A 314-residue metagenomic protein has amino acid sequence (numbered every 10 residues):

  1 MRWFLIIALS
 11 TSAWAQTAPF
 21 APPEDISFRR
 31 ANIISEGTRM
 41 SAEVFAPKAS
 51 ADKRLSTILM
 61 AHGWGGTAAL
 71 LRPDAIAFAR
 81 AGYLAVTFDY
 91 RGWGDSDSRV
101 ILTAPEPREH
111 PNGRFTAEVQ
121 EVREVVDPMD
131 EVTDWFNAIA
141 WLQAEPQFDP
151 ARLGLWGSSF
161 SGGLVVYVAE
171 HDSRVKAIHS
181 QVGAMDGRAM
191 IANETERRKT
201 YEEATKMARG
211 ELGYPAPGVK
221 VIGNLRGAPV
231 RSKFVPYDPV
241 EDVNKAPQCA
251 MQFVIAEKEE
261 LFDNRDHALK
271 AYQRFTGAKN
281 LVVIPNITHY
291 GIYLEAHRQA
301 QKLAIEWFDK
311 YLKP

Functional and structural regions predicted by a protein language model:
T17-K53: N-terminal cap/lid segment of alpha/beta-hydrolase-fold proteins
L55, M60-G66: Active-site glycine-rich loops that stabilize anionic/oxyanionic intermediates across multiple enzyme folds
W64-I76, Y90, D266: The serine-hydrolase catalytic nucleophile loop
F78-R99, A104-F115: Conserved alpha/beta-hydrolase
E106-P146: Alpha/beta-hydrolase active-site loop
D130, F136-M207, F234: Primarily recognizes the serine-hydrolase "nucleophile elbow" in alpha/beta-hydrolase and SGNH/GDSL folds
V219-I287, Q299-L303: Serine-hydrolase catalytic core
P285-Y290, L294-P314: Catalytic active-site module of serine/aspartate enzymes centered on a nucleophile-bearing elbow/loop
